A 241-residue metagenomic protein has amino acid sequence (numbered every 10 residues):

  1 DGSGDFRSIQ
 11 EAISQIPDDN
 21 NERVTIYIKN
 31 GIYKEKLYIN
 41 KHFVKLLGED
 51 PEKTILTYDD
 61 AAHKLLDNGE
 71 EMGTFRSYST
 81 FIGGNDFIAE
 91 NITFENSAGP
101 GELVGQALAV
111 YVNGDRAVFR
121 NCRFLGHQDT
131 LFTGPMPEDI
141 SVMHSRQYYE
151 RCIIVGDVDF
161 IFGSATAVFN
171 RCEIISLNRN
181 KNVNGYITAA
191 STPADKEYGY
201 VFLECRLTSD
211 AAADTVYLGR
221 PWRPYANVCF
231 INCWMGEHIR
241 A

Functional and structural regions predicted by a protein language model:
D1-A241: Sequence-level preference for short, compositionally simple segments enriched in small aliphatic or small polar residues
